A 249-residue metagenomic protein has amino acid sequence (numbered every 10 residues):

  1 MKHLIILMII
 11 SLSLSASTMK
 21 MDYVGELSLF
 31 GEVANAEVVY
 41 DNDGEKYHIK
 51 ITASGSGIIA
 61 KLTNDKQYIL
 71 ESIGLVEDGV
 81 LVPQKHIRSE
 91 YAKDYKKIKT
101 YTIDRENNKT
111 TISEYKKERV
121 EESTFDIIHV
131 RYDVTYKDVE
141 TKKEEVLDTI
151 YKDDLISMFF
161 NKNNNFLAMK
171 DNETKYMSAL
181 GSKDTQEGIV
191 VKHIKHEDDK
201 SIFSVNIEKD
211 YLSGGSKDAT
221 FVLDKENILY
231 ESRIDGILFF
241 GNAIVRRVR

Functional and structural regions predicted by a protein language model:
H3-L14: Sec-dependent N-terminal signal peptides
L4, D133, V248-R249: Small/flexible residues
S17-R105, S157-R249: Acidic, serine/threonine-rich low-complexity disordered tracts
N64-D65, L75-D148: Structured domain cores in non-transmembrane regions
T124-A179: Hydrophobic, aromatic-enriched interface-forming segments
